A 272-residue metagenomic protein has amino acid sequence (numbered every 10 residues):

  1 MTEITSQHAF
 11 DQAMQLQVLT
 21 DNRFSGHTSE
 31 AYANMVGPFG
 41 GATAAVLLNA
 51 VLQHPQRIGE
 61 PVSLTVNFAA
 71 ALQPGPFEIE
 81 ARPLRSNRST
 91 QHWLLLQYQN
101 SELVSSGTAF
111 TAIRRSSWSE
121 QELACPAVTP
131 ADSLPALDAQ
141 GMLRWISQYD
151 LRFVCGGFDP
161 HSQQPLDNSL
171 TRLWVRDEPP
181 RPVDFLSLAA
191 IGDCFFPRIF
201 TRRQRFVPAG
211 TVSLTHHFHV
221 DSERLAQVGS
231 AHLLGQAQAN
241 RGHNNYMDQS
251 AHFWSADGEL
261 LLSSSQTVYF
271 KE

Functional and structural regions predicted by a protein language model:
M1-E272: Terminal targeting signals and extreme-terminal segments of soluble enzymes
